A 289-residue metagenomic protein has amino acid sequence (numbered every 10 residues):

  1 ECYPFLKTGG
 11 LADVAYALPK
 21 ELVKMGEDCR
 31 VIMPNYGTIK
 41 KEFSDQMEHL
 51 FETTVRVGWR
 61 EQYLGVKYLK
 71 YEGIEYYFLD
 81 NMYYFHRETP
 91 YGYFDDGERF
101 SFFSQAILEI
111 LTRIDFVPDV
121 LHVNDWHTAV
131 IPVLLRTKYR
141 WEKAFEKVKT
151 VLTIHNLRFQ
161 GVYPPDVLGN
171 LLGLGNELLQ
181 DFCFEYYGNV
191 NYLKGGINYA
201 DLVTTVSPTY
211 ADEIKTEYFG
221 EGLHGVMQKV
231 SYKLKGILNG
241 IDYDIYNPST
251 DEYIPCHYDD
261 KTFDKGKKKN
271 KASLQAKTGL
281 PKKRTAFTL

Functional and structural regions predicted by a protein language model:
E1-L289: Catalytic cores of nucleotide-sugar-dependent glycosyltransferases that transfer UDP/GDP/TDP-activated
